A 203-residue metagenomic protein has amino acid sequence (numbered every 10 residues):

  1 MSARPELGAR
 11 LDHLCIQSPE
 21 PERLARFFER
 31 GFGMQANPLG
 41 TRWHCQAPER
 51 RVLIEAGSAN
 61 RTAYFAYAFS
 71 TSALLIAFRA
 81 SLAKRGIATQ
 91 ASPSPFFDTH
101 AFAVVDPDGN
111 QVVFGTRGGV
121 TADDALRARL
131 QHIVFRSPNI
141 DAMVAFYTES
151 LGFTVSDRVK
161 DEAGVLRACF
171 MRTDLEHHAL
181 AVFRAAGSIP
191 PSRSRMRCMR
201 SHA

Functional and structural regions predicted by a protein language model:
M1-E22, T62-Y67, G118-A142, T154-S156 (+1 more regions): N-terminal beta-strand motif that seeds the catalytic metal site of vicinal oxygen chelate
S2-R4, A83-R129, V134, R167-T173 (+1 more regions): Vicinal oxygen chelate
A3-R51, R136-A185: Core segments of cupin and vicinal oxygen chelate
G8, Q17-E22, L39-T41, Q46-P48 (+3 more regions): Vicinal oxygen chelate
R50-I54, R61, G109-V112, H177-L180: Short, charged/polar, Gly/Pro-enriched secondary-structure boundary elements
I54-R61, F65-F69, F78-R79, G115: DNA polymerase sliding clamps and clamp-related checkpoint/processivity subunits
R61, I76, D98, V165 (+1 more regions): Short loop/turn segments at connectors of secondary-structure elements within structured domains
